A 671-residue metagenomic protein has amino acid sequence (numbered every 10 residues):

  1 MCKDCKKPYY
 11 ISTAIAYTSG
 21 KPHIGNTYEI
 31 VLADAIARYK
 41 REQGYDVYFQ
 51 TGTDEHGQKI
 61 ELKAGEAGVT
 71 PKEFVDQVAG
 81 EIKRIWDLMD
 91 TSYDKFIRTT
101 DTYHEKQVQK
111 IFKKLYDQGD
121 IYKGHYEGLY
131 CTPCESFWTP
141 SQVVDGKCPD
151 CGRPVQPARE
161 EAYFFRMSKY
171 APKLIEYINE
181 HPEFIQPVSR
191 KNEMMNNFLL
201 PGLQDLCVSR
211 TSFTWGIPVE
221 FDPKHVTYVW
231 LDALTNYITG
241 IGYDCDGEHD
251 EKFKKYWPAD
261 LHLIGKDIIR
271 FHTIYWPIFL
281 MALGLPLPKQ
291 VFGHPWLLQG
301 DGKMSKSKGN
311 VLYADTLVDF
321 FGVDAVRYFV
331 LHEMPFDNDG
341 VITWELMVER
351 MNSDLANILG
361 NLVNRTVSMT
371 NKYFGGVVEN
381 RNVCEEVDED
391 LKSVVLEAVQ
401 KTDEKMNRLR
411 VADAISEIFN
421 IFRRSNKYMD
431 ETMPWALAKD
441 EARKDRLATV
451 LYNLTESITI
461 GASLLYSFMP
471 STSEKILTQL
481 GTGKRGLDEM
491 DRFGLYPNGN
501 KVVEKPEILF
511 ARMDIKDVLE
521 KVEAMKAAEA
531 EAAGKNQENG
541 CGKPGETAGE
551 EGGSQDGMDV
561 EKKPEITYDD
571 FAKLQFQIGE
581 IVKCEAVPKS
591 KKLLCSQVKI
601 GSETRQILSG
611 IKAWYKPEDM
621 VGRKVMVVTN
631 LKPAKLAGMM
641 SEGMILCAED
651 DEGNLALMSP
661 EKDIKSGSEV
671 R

Functional and structural regions predicted by a protein language model:
C2-T51, Y103-Q107, C151, P157-K372 (+1 more regions): Structured secondary-structure scaffolds
C2-V78, I97-F112, D117, C134 (+5 more regions): N-terminal catalytic cores of NTP/NDP-binding nucleotidyl/phosphoryl-transfer enzymes
V78-D94: A glycine-rich helix N-cap at a beta->alpha junction
M89-R98, Y116-L129, S141-Q142, Q156-R159 (+3 more regions): Short secondary-structure capping/junction motifs at helix and strand boundaries
Q118-A171, I175: Cys/His-rich short segments
K123, L346-C384, V394-V502, V628: Helix-rich, typically C-terminal accessory recognition domains appended to large enzymatic cores
S473-D570: Intrinsic disorder at enzyme termini
N539-R671: Phosphate-backbone binding interfaces of nucleic-acid-interacting proteins
